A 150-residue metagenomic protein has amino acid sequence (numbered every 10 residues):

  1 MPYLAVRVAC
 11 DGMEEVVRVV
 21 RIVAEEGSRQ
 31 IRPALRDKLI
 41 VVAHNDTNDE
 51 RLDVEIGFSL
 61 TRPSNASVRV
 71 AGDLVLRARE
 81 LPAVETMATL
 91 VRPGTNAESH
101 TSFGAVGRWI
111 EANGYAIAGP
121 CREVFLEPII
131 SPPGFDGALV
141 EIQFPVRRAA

Functional and structural regions predicted by a protein language model:
M1-A150: A solvent-exposed interaction/effector surface
